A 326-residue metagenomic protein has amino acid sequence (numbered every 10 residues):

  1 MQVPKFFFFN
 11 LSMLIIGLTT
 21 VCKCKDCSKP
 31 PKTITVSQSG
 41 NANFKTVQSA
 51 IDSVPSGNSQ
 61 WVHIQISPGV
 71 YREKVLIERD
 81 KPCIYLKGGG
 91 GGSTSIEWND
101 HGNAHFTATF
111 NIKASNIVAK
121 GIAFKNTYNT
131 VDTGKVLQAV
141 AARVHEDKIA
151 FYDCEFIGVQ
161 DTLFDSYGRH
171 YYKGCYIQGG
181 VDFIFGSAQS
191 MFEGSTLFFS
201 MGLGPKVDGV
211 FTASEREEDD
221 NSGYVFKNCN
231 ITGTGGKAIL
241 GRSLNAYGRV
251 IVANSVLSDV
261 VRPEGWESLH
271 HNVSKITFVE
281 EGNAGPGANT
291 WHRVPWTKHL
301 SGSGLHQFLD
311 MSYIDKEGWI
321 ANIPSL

Functional and structural regions predicted by a protein language model:
Q2-F7, G17-L326: Sequence-level preference for short, compositionally simple segments enriched in small aliphatic or small polar residues
